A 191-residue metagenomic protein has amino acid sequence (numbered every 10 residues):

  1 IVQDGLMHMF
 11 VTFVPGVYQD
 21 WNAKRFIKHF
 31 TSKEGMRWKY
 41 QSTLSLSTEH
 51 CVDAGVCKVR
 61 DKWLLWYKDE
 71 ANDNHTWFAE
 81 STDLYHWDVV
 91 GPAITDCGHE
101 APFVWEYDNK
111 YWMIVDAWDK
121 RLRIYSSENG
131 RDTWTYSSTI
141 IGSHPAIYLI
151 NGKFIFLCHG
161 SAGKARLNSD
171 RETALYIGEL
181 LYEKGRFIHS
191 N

Functional and structural regions predicted by a protein language model:
I1-N191: Carbohydrate-active catalytic/glycan-binding domains of CAZyme proteins, especially the secreted or lumenal ectodomains
